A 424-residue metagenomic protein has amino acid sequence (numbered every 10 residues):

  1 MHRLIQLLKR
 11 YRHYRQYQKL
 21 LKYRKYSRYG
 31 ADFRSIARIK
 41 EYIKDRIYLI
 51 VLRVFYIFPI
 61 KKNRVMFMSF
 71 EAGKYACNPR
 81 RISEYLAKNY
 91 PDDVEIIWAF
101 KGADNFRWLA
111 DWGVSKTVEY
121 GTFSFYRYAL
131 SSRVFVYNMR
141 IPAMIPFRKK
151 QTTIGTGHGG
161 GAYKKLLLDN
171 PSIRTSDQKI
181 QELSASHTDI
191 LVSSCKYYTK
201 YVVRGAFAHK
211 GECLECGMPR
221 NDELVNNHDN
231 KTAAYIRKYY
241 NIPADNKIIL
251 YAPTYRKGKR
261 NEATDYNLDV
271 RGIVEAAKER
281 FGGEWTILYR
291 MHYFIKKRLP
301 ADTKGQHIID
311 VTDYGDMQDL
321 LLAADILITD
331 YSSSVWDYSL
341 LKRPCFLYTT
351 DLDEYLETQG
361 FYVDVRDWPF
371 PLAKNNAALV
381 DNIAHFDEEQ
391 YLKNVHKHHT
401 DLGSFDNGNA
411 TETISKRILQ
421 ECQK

Functional and structural regions predicted by a protein language model:
M1-N63, E71: Membrane-proximal basic amphipathic "stem/tether" segments
I5, Y17, L21, D229 (+1 more regions): C-terminal amphipathic helix plus adjacent low-complexity, charged tail appended to glycosyltransferase catalytic
Y29-R53, G160-A263, L392-V395: A nucleotide-sugar donor-handling region in carbohydrate enzymes
R64-N227: Active-site and donor-binding regions of nucleotide-sugar-utilizing enzymes
A76-I82, K88-Y90, P219-A301, D406 (+1 more regions): Conserved catalytic-core segment of nucleotide-activated headgroup transferases in glycan assembly
V118-R133, L288, Y293-W336: Donor nucleotide-activated moiety binding/catalytic core segment of transferases that use nucleotide-activated donors
V134-G157, G161-K164, Y314-T358: A donor-sugar binding/catalytic signature common to diverse glycosyltransferases and related nucleotide-sugar
S333-G403: Catalytic binding pocket for nucleotide-activated donors in carbohydrate/polymer assembly enzymes
